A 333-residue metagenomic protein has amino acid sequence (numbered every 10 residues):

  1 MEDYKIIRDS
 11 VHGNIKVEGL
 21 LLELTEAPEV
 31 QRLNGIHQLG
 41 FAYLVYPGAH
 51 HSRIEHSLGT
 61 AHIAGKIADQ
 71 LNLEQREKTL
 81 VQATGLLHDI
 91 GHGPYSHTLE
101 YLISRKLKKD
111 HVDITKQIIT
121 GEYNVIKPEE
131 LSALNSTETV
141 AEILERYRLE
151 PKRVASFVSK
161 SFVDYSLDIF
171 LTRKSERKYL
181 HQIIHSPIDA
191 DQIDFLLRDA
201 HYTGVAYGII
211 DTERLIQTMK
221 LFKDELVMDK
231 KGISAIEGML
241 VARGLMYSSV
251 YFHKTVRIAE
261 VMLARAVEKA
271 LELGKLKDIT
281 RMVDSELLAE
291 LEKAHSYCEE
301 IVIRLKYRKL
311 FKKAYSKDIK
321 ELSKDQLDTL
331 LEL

Functional and structural regions predicted by a protein language model:
M1-L80, I90-L333: Histidine-centered, transition-metal-coordinating active-site segments
